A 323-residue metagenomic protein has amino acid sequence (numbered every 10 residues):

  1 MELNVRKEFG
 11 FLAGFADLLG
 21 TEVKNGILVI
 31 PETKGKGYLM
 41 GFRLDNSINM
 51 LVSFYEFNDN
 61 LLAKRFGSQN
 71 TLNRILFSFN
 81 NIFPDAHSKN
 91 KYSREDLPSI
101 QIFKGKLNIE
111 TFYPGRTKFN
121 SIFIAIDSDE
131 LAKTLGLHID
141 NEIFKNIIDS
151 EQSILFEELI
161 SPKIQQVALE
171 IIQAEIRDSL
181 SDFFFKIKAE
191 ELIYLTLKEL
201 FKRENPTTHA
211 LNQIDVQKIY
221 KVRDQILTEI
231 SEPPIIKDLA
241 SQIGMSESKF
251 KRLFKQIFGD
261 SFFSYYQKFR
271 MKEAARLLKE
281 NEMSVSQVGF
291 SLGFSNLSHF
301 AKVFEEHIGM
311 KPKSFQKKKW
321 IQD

Functional and structural regions predicted by a protein language model:
M1-N73: N-terminal low-complexity or simple alpha-helical regulatory segments that function as activation/interaction modules
M50, L72-L76, K118-F123: Extracellular structured ligand-interaction cores
F57-N58, Q69-N90, P98, S128: Glycine- and acidic-residue-biased ligand/ion/polar-headgroup-sensing regions
H87-I214, I219, I236, S241-E247 (+4 more regions): Alpha-helical bundle regulatory/interaction domains
F185, I226, F250: Conserved hydrophobic/aromatic pocket- or pore-lining residues that grip, position, or stack substrates in active sites
Y220-D238, Q256-S298, K317-D323: Terminal helix-turn-helix DNA-binding modules in bacterial transcription factors
K249-F250, F254, H299-F300, F304: Short hydrophobic/aromatic patch on the recognition helix
